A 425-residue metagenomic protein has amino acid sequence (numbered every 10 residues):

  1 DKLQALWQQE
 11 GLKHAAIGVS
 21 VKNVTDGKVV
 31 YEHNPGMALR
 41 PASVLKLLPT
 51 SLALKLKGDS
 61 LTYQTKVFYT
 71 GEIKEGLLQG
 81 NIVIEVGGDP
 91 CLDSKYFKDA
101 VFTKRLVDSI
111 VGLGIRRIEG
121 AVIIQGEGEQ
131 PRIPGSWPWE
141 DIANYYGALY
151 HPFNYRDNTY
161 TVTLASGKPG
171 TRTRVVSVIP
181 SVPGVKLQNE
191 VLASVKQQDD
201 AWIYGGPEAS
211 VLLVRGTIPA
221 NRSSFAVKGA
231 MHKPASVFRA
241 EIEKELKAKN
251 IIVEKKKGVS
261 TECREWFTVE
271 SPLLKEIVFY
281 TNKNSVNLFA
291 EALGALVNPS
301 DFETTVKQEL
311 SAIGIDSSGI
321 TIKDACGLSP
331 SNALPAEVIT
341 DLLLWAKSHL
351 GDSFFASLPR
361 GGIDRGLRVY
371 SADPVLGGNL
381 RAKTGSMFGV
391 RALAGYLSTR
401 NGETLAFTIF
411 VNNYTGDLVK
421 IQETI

Functional and structural regions predicted by a protein language model:
D1-A38, D59, K104-G114: Beta-lactamase-like hydrolase cores
A5-L6, L56-S317: Conserved serine DD-peptidase/penicillin-binding transpeptidase domain and beta-lactam-recognizing active-site
V19-V21, T65-V67, A394: Short beta-strand scaffold segments in enzyme catalytic cores
V24-T25, K168, R400: Short, ordered coil/turn segments that flank beta-strands lining enzyme active or ligand-binding pockets
G27, K46-A53, V122, F153 (+6 more regions): Residue-level preference for non-acidic, small/hydrophobic
V30-E32, V269, N284, G294-I425: Small-residue-rich helix-loop
E32-L48, L52, L56, V278: Short active-site loop at a secondary-structure junction that contains or immediately precedes the catalytic residue(s)
L45, P49, P234-R239, I277 (+4 more regions): Catalytic-loop motifs flanking and including active-site residues across diverse enzymes
